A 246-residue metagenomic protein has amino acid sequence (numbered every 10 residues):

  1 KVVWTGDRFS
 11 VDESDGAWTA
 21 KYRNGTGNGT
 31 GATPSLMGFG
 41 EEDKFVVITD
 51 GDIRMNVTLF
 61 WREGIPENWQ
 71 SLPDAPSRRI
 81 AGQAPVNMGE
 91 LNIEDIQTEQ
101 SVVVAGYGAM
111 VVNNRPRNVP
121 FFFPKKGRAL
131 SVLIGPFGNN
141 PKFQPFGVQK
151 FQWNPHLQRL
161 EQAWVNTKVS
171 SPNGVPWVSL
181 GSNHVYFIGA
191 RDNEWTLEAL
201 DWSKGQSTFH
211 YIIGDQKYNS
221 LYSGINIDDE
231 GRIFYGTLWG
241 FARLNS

Functional and structural regions predicted by a protein language model:
K1, A32, G40-K44, Y107-G108 (+3 more regions): Structural signal for glycine-centered tight turns and loop->strand junctions in beta-sheet-rich domains
K1-R23, E41-W61: Surface loops at the rim/top face of extracytoplasmic beta-rich domains
V2-D12, F60-A75, P136-N140, K150-R159 (+2 more regions): Short loop/turn segments immediately following beta-strands, especially the blade-tip and inter-blade linker loops
R8-G27, S71-E94, N154-P172, Y211-K217: Surface-exposed loop and turn segments in beta-propeller and other repeat-based domains that flank or scaffold
N28-S35, E90-V103, K168-V178, K217-I227: Repeated scaffold domains used in trafficking and secretory/extracellular systems, primarily beta-propellers
G29-A81: Acidic, glycine-rich loop-and-beta core segments that form the ion-binding/anion-interacting portion of active sites
D43-I48, M55-N56, Q97-Y211, D215: Loop/turn-rich, solvent-exposed surfaces of beta-rich toroidal or solenoidal domains
N219-S246: Blade-level signature of beta-propeller repeat domains, shared across WD40, Kelch, NHL, RCC1 and BNR/Asp-box propellers
